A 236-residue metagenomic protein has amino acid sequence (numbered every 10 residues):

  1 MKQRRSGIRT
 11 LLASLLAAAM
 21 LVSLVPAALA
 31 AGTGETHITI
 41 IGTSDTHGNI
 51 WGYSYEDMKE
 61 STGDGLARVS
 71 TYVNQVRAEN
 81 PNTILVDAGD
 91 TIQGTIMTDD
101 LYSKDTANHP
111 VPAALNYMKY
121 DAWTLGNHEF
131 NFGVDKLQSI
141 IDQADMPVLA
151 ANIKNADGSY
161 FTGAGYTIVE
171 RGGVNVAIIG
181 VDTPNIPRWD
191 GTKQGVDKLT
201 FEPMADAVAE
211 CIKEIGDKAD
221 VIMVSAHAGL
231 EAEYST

Functional and structural regions predicted by a protein language model:
M1-G32: Gram-positive cell-envelope targeting signals
A31-T236: Acidic, metal/ion-coordinating pockets
